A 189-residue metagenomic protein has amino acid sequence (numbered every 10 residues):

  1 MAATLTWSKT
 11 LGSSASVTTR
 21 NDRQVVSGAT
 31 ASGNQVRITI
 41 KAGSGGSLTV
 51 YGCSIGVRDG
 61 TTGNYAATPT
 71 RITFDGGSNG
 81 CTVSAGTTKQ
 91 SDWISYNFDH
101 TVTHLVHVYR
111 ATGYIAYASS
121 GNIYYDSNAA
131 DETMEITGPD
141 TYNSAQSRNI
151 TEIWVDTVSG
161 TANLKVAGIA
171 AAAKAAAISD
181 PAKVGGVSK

Functional and structural regions predicted by a protein language model:
M1-A171: N-terminal secretory targeting modules
L164-K189: Intrinsically disordered, compositionally biased repeat/linker segments
